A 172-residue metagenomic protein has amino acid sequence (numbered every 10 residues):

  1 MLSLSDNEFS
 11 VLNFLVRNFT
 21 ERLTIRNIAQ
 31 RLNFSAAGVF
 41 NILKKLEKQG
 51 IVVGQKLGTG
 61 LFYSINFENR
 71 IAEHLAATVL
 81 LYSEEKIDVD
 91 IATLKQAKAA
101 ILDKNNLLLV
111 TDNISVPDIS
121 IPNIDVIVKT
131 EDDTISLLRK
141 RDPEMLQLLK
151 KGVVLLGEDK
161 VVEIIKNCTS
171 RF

Functional and structural regions predicted by a protein language model:
M1-K44, K48-L102, I114-F172: Catalytic core of pol beta-like nucleotidyltransferases
N106-T111: Short beta-strand->loop micro-motif that forms the acidic, two-metal-ion catalytic signature in nucleotide-processing
